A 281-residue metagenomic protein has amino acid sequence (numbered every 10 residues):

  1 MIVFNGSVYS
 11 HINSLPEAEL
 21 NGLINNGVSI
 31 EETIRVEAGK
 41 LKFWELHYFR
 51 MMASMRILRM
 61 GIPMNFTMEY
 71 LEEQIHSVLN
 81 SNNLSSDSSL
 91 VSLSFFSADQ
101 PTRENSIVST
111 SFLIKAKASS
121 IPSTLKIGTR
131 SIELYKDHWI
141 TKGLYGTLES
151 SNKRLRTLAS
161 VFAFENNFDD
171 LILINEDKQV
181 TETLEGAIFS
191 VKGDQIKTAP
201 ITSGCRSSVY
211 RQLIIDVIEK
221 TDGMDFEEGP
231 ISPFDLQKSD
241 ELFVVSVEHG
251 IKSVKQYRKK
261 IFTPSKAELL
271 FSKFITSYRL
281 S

Functional and structural regions predicted by a protein language model:
M1-S77, N105-S281: Helix-start/capping segments and mature chain N-termini
E69-T102: Short, acidic/charged, Gly/Pro-enriched secondary-structure junctions
